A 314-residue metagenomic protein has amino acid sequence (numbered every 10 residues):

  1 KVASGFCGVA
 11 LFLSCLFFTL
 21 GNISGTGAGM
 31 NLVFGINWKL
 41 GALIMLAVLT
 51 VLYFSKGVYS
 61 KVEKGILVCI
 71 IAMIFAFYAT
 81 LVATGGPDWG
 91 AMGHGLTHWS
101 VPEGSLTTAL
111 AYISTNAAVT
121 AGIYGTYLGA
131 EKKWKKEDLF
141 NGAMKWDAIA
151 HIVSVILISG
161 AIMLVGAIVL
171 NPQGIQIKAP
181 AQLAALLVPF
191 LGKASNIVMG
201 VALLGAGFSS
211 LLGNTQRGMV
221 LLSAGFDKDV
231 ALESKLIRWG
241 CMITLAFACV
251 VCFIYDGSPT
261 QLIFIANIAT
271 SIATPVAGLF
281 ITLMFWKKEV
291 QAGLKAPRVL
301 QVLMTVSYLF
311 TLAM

Functional and structural regions predicted by a protein language model:
A3-F34, A42, G207-G225, P259 (+1 more regions): Hydrophobic transmembrane alpha-helices that form the core helical bundles of multi-pass secondary transporters
G5-G8, L32-S55, I71-Y78, A231-V250 (+1 more regions): Transmembrane alpha-helical segments of multi-pass small-molecule transport proteins
N22-L32, L46-L67, C252-L262, A292: Membrane-water interface regions at transmembrane-helix termini and the short interhelical loops of multi-pass membrane
M45, S55-T84, F264-T274, A296 (+2 more regions): Membrane-interface loop-to-helix entry segments
I70-A83, L211, T215-R217, L221 (+3 more regions): Hydrophobic alpha-helical segments of multi-pass membrane transport proteins
I71-H98, A109-L110, T115-Y127, F280-V290 (+1 more regions): Hydrophobic alpha-helical segments and their helix-loop junctions in multi-pass secondary transporters
P87, V101-T108, A277-L283, A296-M314: A generic transmembrane alpha-helix motif of multi-pass inner-membrane proteins
G129-A130, K136, V153-Q182: Extracellular/periplasmic helix-exit of transmembrane alpha-helices
